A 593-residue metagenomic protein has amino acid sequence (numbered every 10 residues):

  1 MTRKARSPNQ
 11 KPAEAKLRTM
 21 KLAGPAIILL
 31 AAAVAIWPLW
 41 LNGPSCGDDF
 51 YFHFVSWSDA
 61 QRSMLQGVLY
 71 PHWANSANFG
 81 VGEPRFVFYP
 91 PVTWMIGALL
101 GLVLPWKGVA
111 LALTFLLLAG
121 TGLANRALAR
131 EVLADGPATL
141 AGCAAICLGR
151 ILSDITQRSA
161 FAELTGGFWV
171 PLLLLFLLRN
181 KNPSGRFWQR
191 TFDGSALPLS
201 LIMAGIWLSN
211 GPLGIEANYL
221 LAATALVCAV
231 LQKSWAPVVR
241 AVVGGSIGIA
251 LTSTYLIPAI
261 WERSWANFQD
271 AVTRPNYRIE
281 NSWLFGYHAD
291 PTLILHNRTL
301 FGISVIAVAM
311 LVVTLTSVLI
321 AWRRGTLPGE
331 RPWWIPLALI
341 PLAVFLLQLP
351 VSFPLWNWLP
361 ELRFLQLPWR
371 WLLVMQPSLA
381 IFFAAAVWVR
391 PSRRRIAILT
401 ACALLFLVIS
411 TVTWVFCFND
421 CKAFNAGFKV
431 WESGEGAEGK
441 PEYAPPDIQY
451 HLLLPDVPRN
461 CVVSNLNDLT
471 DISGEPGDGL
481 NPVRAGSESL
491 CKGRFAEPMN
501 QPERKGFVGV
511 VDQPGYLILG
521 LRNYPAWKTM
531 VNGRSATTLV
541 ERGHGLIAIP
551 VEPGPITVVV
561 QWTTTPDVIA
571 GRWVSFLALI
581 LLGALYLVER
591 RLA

Functional and structural regions predicted by a protein language model:
M1-P38, A401, L577-A593: Start-transfer (signal-anchor) and selected internal transmembrane alpha helices of multi-pass inner/ER membrane
I27-A35, L113-V132, G136-K181, W188-V230 (+2 more regions): Membrane-embedded helix bundles of polyisoprenyl
A31-T121, L148-I155, F161-G166, N281: Membrane-interface coil-to-helix junctions
A32-G43, S63-L69, L104, P137-R158 (+6 more regions): Membrane-interface helix-loop junctions at the exits of transmembrane helices
W188-T191, L231-V242, T314-P354, R393-I396 (+1 more regions): Membrane-interface helix-loop-helix junctions at transmembrane boundaries of multi-pass membrane enzymes, predominantly
V238-W322, W333, F424-E488, G493-E497: Periplasmic/ER-lumenal interhelical loops and adjacent helix-loop junctions in multi-pass membrane proteins
S246-I249, L342, I381, V387-V415: Signature aromatic-anchored transmembrane alpha helix within multi-pass, membrane-resident enzymes that catalyze glycan
P476-A593: Active-site-proximal, structured, solvent-exposed surfaces of multi-pass membrane proteins that position macromolecular
